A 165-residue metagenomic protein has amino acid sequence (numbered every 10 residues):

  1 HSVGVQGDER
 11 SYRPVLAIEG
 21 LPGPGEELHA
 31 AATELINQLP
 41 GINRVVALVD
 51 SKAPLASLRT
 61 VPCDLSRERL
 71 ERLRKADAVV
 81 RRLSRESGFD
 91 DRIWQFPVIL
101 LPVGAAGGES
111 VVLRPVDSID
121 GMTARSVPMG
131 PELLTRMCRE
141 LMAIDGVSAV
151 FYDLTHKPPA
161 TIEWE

Functional and structural regions predicted by a protein language model:
H1-E165: ATP/NTP-dependent adenylation/nucleotidyl-transfer catalytic domains that generate, transfer, or process NMP-activated
